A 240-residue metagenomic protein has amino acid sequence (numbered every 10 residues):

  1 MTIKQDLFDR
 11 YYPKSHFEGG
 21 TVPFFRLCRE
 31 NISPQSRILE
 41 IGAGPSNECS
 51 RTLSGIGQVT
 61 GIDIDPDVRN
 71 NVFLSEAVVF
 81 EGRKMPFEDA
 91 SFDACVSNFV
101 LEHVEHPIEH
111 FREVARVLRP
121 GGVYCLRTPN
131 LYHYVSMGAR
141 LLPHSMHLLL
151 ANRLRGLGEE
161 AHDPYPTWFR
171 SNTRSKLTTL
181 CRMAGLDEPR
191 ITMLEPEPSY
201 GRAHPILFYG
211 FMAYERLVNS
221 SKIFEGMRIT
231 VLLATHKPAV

Functional and structural regions predicted by a protein language model:
M1-K84, A94-V96, F111, M227-V231 (+1 more regions): Conserved N-terminal segment of class I S-adenosyl-L-methionine
S33, V104-E105, L118-P120: Helix-to-beta-strand junctions that scaffold the AdoMet/dcAdoMet cofactor pocket in Class I SAM-dependent enzymes
R37, G121-V123: Short glycine-centered segments of the SAM/dcSAM-binding site in methyltransferase folds
G44-N47, D65-D67, L101, L131-H133 (+2 more regions): Short, solvent-exposed loop/turn segments at secondary-structure junctions
E81-K84, E88-D89, H106: Acidic/polar helix N-cap motif
A94-H106: A short SAM/SAH-binding and catalytic strip from SAM-dependent methyltransferases
I108-E113, V123-H236: S-adenosyl-L-methionine-dependent methyltransferase catalytic module, highlighting the catalytic core
